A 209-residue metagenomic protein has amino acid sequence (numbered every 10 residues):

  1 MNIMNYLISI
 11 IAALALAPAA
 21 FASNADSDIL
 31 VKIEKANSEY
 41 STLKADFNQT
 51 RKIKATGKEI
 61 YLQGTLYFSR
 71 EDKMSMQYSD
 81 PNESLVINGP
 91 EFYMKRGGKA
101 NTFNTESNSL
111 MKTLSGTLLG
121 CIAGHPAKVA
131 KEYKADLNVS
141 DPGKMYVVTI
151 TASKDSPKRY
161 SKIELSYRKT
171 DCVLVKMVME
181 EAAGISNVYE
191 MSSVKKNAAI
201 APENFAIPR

Functional and structural regions predicted by a protein language model:
M1-I10: Bacterial N-terminal signal peptides that target proteins for export
S9-A17: Bacterial N-terminal signal peptides
P18-N24: Sec/Tat signal peptide C-region and signal peptidase I cleavage site
N24, D28, E34-K52, K58-E59 (+2 more regions): Flexible, processing/modification-adjacent segments and terminal tails in exported/periplasmic/extracellular proteins
F47, M74-Y78, F92-K95, I150 (+1 more regions): Short hydrophobic/aromatic-rich beta-strand segments that constitute the beta-sheet cores of beta-sandwich/beta-barrel
K54-A55, N82-S84, N101, D155-P157 (+2 more regions): Short beta-strands and strand-coil junctions in structured, solvent-facing domains, enriched
T65-G116, N187: An acidic-aromatic
P126-R209: Gly/Pro-enriched, hydrophobic low-complexity segments that function as extracytoplasmic propeptides/linkers
